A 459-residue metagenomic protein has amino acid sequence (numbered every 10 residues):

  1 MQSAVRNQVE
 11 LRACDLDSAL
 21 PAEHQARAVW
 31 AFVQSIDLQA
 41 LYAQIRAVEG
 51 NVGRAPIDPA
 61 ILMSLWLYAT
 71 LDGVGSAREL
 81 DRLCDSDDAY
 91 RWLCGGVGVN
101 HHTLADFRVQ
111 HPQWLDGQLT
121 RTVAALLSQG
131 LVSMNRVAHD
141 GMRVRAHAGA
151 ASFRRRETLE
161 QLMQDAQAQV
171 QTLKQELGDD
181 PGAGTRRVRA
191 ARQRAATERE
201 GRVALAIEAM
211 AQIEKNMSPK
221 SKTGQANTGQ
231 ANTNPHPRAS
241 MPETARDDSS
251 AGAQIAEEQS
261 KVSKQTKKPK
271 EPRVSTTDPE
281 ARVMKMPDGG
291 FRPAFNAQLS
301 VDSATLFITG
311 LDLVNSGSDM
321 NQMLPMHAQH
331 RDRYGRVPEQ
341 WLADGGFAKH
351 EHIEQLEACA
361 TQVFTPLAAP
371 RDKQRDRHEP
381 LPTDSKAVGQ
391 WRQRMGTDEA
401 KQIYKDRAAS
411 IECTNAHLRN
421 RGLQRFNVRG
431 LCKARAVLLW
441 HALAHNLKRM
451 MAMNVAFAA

Functional and structural regions predicted by a protein language model:
M1-L16, R186: Short, flexible loop/hinge motifs at secondary-structure junctions
Q2-S3, G73-D85, V97-A459: Anion-binding and metal-coordination hotspots
D15, I61-L67, T103, R121: A general alpha-helix detector
A19: Short, conserved interaction/coordination micro-motifs, predominantly in nucleic-acid/chromatin-associated proteins
A22-L67, D72: Basic, short loop/linker segments at the boundary and entry of helix-turn-helix/winged-helix-like folds
D87-A89: Bromodomain acetyl-lysine reader domains
R91-C94: Aromatic-lined, polymer-binding surfaces characteristic of secreted/periplasmic polysaccharide-degrading enzymes
